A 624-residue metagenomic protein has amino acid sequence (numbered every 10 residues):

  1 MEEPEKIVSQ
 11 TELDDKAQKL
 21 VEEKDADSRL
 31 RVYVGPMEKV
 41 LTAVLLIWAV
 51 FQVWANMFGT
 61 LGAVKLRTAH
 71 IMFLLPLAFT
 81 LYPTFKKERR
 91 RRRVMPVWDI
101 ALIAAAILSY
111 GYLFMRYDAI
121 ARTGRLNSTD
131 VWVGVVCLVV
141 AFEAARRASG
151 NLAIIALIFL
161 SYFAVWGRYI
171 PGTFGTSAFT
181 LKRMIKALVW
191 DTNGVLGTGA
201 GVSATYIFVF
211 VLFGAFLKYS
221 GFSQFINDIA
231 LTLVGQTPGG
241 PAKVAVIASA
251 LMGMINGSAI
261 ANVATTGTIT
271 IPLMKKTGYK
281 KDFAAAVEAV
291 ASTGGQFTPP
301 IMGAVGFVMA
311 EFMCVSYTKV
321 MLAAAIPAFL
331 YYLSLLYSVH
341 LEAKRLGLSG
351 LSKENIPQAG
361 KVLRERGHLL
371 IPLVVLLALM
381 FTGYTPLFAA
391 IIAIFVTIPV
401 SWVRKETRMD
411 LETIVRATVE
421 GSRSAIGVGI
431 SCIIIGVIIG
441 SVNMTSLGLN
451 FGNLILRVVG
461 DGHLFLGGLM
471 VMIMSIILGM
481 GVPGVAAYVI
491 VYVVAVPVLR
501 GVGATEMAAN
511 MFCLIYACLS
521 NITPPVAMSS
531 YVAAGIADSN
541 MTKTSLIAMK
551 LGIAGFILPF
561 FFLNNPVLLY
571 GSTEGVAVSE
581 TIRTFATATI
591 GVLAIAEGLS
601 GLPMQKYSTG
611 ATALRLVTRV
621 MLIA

Functional and structural regions predicted by a protein language model:
M1-G124, V131-V135: Conserved, well-structured core domains of diverse proteins
E2-K39, L322-S424, M528-I623: Long, contiguous bundles of hydrophobic transmembrane helices that form the permeation core of multi-pass
L30, A55-T60, Y82-R93, A119 (+5 more regions): Membrane-water interface regions at transmembrane-helix termini and the short interhelical loops of multi-pass membrane
L41-L45, R67-L81, W98-I107, V131-V140 (+9 more regions): Hydrophobic mid-bilayer segments of alpha-helices in multi-pass membrane transport proteins, especially secondary
S128-W132, N193-Y206, T232-V246, T277-F283 (+5 more regions): Membrane-interfacial loop-to-helix junctions in multi-pass transporters
E143, R147-A148, I158-T173, L181-Q224 (+5 more regions): Core transmembrane alpha-helical segments of multi-pass membrane transporters/permeases
F213-F216, L251, A291-T298, I435-I438 (+6 more regions): Hydrophobic transmembrane alpha-helices
N227-G295, I301, C314, G484-A517 (+1 more regions): Hydrophobic transmembrane alpha-helices that form the pore/transport pathway of multi-pass ion and small-solute
